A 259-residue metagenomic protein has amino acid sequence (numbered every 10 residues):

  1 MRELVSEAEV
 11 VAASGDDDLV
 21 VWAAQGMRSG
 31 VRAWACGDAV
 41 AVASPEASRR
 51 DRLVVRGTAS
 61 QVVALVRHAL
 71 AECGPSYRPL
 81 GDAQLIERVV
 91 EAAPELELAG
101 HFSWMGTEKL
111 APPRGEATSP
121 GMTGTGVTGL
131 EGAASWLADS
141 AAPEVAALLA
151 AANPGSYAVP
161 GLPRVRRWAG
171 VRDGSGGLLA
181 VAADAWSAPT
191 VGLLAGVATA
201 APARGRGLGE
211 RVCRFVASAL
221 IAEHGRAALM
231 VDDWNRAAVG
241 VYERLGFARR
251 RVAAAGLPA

Functional and structural regions predicted by a protein language model:
M1-V21, H101-W104, E108-S156: Short amphipathic alpha-helix that is part of the acyltransferase structural core
M1-V90: N-terminal charged segments
A39-V40, G176-A180, A237: Glycine-rich acetyl-CoA-binding "A-motif" of GNAT/NAT acetyltransferases
S60-A117, G126-W136: Hydrophobic alpha-helical segments and helix pairs
S60-A69, T199, G205-I221, V239-R244: Conserved acetyl-CoA-binding loop-helix of GNAT-fold acetyltransferases
Q84-L96, E210, D233-V252, A259: Conserved active-site alpha-helix within GNAT-family acetyltransferase domains
Y157-A198: A conserved beta-strand-loop-helix scaffold within acyl/acetyltransferase catalytic domains
A227-V231: Conserved hydrophobic beta-strand within the GNAT/NAT acetyltransferase core sheet that lines the active-site cleft
